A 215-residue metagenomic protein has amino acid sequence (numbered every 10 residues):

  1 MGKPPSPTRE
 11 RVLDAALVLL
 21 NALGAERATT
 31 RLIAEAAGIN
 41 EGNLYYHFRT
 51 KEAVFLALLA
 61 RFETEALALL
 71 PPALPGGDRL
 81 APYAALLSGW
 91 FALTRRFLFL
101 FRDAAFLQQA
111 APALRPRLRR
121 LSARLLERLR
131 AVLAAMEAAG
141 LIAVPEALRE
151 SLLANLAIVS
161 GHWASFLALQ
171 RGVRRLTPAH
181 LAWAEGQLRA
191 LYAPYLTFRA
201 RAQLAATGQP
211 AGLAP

Functional and structural regions predicted by a protein language model:
T8-A15, L152: N-terminal positioning helix adjacent to the helix-turn-helix/winged-helix DNA-binding module
R11, L19, L23-A53, A57-R61: Helix-turn-helix
V12-L20, A66, W90: Short hydrophobic clusters on alpha-helical segments that form packing/core surfaces in small helical domains
K51, L58, F62, A66 (+5 more regions): Hydrophobic/aromatic residues within well-ordered alpha-helical segments
L70-L74, F101-Q108, M136, G140 (+2 more regions): Secondary-structure edge/capping motif, primarily at the C-terminal ends of alpha-helices and the immediately following
P71-F99, L153: Hydrophobic alpha-helical connector segments
A113-A139, E150-S165, A182-P194: Amphipathic alpha-helical packing segments from all-alpha helical-bundle domains
A131, S165-P215: C-terminal peripheral helix-coil segments that are non-catalytic and often amphipathic
